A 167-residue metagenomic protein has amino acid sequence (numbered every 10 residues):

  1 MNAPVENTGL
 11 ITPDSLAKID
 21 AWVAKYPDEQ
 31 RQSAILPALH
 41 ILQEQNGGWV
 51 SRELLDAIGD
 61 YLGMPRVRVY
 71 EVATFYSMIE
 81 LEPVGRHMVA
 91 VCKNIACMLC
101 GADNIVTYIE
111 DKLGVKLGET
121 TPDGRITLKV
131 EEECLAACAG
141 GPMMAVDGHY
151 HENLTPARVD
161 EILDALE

Functional and structural regions predicted by a protein language model:
M1-E167: Signature of N-terminal electron-transfer/Fe-S-associated modules in redox systems
